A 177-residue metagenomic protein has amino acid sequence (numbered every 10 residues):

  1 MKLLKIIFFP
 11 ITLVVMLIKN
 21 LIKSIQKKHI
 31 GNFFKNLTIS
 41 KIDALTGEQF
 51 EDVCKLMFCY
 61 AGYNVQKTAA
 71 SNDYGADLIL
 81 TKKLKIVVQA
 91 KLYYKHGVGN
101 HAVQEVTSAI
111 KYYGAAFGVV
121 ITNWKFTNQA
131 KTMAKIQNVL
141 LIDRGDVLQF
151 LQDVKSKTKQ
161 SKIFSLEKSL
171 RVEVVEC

Functional and structural regions predicted by a protein language model:
M1-Y74, I79-C177: Mixed-charge (Asp/Glu-Lys/Arg
